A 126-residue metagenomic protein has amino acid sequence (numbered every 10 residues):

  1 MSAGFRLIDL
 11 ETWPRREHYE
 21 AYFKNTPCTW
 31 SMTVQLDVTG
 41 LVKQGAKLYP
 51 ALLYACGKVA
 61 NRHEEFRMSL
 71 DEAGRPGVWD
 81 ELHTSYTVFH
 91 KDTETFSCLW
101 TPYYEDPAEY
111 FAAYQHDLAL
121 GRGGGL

Functional and structural regions predicted by a protein language model:
M1-K47: N-terminal beta-alpha "docking/capping" segments at the starts of catalytic domains in thioester/acy l-group-handling
M32-V34, L41, T84-V88, T101 (+1 more regions): Generic structural hydrophobic/aromatic packing signal, biased to beta-strands
D37-L41, V59, F89-T93: Generic structural motif
G40-E64: Acyl activation and transfer enzymes in specialized metabolism, enriched for ANL adenylate-forming modules
H63-D71, G123-L126: Short secondary-structure capping/junction motifs at helix and strand boundaries
F66-W100: Small-residue-rich loop/turn and linker elements
H90-L126: Helical lid/core segments from catalytic subdomains that handle acyl or acyl-like groups
